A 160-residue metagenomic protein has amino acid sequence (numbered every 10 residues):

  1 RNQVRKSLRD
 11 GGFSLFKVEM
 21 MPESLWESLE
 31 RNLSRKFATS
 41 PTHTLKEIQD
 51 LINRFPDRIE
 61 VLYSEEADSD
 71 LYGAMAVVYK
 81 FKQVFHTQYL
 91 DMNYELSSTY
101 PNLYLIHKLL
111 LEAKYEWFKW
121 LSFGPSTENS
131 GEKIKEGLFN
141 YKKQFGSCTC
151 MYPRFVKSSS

Functional and structural regions predicted by a protein language model:
R1-S97, E112: A conserved beta-strand-loop-helix scaffold within acyl/acetyltransferase catalytic domains
R58-S159: Aromatic (often tryptophan-rich) hydrophobic motifs at membrane interfaces
